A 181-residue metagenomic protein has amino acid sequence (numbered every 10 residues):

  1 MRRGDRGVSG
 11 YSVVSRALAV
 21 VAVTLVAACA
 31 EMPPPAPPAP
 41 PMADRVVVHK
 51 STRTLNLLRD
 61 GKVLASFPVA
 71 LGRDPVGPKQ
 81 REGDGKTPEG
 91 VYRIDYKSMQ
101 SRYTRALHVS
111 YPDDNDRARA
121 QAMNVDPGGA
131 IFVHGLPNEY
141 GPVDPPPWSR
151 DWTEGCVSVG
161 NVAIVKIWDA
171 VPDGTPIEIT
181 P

Functional and structural regions predicted by a protein language model:
R2-L18: Bacterial N-terminal signal peptides that target proteins for export
A22-V23, S149: Residue-level signal for mature regions of secreted extracellular proteins and peptides
V26-A28: C-terminal motif of bacterial Sec signal peptides marking the signal peptidase cleavage site
A30-M32: Bacterial signal peptide processing site
P34, S98-P181: Exported/periplasmic cell-wall-interacting domains
P40-G85, E89-V91: N-terminal secretory signal peptides
S51, D60, V69-G72, K97-M99 (+2 more regions): Histidine- and/or cysteine-centered catalytic micro-motif in compact active-site loops
G77-D113: Mid-chain, structured segments of secreted extracytoplasmic proteins
